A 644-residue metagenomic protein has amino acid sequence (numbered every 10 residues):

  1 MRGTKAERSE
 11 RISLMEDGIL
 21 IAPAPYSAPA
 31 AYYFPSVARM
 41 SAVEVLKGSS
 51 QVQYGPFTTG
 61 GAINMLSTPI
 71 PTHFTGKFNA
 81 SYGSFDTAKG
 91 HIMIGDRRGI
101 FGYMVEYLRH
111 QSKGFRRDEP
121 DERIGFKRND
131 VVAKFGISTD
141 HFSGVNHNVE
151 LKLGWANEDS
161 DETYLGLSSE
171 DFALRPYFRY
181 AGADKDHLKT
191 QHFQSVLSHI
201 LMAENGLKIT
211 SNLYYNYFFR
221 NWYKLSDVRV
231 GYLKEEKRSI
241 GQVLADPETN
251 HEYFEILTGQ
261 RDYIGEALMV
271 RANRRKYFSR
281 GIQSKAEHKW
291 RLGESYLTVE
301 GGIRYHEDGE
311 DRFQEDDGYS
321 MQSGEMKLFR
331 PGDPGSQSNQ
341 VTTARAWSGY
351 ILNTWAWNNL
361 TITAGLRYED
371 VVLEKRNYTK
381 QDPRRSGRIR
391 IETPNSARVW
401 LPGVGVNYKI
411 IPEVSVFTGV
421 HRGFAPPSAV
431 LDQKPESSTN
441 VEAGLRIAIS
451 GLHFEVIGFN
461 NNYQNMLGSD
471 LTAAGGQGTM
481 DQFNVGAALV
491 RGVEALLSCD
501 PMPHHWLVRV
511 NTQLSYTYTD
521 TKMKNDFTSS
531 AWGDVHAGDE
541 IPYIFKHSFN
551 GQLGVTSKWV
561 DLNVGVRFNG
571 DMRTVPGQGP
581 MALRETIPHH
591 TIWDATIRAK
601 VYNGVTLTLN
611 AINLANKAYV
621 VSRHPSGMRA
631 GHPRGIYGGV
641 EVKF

Functional and structural regions predicted by a protein language model:
M1-P23: Extracytoplasmic beta-strand/coil segments of soluble accessory domains associated with Gram-negative outer-membrane
I19-K47: Short acidic/polar hinge/loop motifs at secondary-structure boundaries that mediate gating or recognition
T75, Y82-Q111, E119-T163, H187-A203 (+1 more regions): Transmembrane beta-barrel wall of Gram-negative outer-membrane proteins
F142-E150, K189-K380: Face-selective signature of the C-terminal outer-membrane beta-barrel domain
K208-S226, K409, S415-G419, P435-M502 (+2 more regions): Membrane-embedded beta-barrel scaffold of Gram-negative outer-membrane proteins
Y277, E294-D308, D333, Q337-Y463 (+1 more regions): Structural signature of Gram-negative outer-membrane beta-barrels, strongest in the C-terminal barrel of TonB-dependent
L292-G293, A356-N359, N460, D481-G577 (+2 more regions): Gram-negative outer-membrane beta-barrel transporters
Q464, M502, R509-T512, R567-G577 (+1 more regions): C-terminal beta-signal and adjacent terminal beta-strands/loops of Gram-negative outer-membrane beta-barrel proteins
